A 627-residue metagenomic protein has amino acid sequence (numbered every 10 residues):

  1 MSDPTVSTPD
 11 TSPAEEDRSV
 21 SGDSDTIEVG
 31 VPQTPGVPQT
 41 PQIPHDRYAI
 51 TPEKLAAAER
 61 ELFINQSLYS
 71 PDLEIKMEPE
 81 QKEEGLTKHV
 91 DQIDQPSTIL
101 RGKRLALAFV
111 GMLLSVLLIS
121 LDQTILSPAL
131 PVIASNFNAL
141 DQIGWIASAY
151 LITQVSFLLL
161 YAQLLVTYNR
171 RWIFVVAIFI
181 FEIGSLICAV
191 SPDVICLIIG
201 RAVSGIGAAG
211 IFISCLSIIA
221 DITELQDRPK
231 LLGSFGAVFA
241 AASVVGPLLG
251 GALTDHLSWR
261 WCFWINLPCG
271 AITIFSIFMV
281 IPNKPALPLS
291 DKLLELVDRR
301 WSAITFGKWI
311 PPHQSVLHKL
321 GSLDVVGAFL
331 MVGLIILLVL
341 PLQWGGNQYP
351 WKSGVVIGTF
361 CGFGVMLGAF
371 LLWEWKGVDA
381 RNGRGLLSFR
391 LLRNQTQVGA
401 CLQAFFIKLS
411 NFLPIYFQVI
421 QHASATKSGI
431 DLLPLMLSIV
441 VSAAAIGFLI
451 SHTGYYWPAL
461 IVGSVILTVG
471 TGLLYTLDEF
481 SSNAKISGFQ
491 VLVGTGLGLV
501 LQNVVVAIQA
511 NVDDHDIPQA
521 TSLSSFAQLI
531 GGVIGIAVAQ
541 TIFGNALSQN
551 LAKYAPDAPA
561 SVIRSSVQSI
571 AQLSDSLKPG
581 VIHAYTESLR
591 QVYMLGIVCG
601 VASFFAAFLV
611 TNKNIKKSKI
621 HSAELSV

Functional and structural regions predicted by a protein language model:
M1-G102, S276, V280-V316, A558-V562 (+1 more regions): Intrinsically disordered, low-complexity terminal tails of fungal membrane proteins
F109-L114, L118-V132, N138-Y150, V326 (+1 more regions): Transmembrane core module of solute transporters
I133-A134, L164-L165, C188, L197 (+6 more regions): Interfacial helix-cap and linker-helix signal at transmembrane-aqueous boundaries of multi-pass secondary transporters
F157-R170, T254, S442-Y456: Helix-to-loop junctions at the C-terminal end of transmembrane segments in multipass secondary transporters
L160-V326: Helix-loop-helix hairpins in multi-pass membrane proteins, especially solute transporters
V190-R201, S258, T476-Q490, A546-N550: Helix-loop junctions at membrane interfaces in 12-TM secondary transporters
R260-L402: Hydrophobic transmembrane-helix bundles of small-molecule transporters
I272, W309-Q314, V505-V506, A510-N511 (+2 more regions): Hydrophobic transmembrane architecture of multi-pass small-molecule transporters
